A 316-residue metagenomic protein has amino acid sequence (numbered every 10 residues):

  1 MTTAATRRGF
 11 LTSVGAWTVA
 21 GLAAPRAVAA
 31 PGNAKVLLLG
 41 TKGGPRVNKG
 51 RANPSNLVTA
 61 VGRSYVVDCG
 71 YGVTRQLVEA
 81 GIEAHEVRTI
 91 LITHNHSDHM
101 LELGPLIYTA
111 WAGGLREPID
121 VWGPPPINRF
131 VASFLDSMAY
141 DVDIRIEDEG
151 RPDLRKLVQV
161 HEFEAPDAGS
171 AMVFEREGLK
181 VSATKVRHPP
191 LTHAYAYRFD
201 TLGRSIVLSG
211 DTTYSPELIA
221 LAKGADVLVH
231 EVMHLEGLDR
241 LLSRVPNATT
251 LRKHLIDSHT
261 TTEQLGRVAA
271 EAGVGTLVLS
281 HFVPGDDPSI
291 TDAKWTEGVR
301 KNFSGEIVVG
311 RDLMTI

Functional and structural regions predicted by a protein language model:
T2-R7, L11, G15-V19, A27-V207 (+2 more regions): Binuclear metal-dependent hydrolase catalytic cores
Y195-A196, L202-V207, T213-R311: Cap/insert and terminal regions of metallo-dependent hydrolase folds
